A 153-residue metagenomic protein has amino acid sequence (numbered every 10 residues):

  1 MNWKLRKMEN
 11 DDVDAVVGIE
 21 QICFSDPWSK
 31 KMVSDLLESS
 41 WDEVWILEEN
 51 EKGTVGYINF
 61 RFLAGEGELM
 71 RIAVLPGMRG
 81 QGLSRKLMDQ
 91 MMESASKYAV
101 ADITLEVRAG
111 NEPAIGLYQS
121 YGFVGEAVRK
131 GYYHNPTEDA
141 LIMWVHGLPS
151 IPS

Functional and structural regions predicted by a protein language model:
W3, K7-G77, M88-Q90, S94 (+2 more regions): Acetyl-CoA-dependent GNAT
E9, L75, R79, E106-G110 (+1 more regions): Residue-level recognition of the GNAT/N-acetyltransferase active site
K30, S34, A109, Y132-Y133: Conserved beta-strand edge residues that scaffold enzyme active sites
L69, I103-V107: Conserved hydrophobic beta-strand within the GNAT/NAT acetyltransferase core sheet that lines the active-site cleft
V74, G80-E93, E112, G116-S120: Conserved acetyl-CoA-binding loop-helix of GNAT-fold acetyltransferases
M78-Q81, R85, R129-K130, D139 (+1 more regions): Acyl-donor (CoA/ACP) binding surface of acyl/acetyltransferases
E106, Q119, V124-L141: Conserved catalytic-core motifs of GNAT/GCN5-like acyltransferases
